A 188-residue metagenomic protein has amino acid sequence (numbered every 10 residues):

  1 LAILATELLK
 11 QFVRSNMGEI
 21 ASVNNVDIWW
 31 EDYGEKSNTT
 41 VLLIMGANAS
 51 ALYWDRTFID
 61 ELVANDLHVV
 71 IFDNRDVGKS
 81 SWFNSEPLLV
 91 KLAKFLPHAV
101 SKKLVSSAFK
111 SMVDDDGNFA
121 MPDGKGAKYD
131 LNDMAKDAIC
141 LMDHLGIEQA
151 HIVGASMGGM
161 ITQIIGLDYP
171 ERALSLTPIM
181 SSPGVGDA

Functional and structural regions predicted by a protein language model:
L1-L4: Low-complexity, intrinsically disordered Ser/Thr/Pro- and acidic-rich segments
L9-D27: N-terminal cap/lid segment of alpha/beta-hydrolase-fold proteins
V26-A120: Conserved HGGG/HGGXW glycine-rich cap/lid loop of the alpha/beta-hydrolase fold
I59, I139, L167-P170: A structural alpha-helix within SAM-dependent methyltransferase catalytic domains
P87-K91, D123-A135: Catalytic nucleophile-loop/oxyanion-hole region of alpha/beta-hydrolase and closely related hydrolase-like folds
K103, N132-A150: Conserved acidic catalytic loop of the alpha/beta-hydrolase fold
E148-D187: Conserved hydrolase catalytic core segment
